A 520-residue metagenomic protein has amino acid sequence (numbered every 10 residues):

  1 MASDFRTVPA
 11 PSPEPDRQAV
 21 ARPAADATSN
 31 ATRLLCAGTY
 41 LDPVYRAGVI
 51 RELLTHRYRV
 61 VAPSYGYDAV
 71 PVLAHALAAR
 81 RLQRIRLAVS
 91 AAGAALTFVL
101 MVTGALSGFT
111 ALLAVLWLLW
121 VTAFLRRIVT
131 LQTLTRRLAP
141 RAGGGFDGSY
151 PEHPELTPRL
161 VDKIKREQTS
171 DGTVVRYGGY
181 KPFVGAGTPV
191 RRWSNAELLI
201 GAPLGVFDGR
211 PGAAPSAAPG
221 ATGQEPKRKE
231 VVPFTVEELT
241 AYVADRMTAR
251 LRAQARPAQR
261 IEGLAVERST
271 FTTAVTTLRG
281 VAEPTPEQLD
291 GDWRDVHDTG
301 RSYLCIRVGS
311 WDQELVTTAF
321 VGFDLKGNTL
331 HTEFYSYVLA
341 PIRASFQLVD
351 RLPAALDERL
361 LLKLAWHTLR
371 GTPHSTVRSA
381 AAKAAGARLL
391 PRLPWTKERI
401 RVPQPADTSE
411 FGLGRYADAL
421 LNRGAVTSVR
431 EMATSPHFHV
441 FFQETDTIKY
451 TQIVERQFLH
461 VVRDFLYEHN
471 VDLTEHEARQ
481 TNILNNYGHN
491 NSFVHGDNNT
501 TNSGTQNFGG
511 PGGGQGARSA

Functional and structural regions predicted by a protein language model:
M1-Y177, K181, V190-W193, V206-A218 (+6 more regions): Basic, amphipathic N-terminal segments
A196-K227, A241-T248, R252-A253, Q259-R279: Intracellular, membrane-proximal regulatory regions of polytopic membrane proteins
V232-P233, D245-A520: Membrane-proximal, solvent-exposed terminal domains/tails of membrane-associated proteins
